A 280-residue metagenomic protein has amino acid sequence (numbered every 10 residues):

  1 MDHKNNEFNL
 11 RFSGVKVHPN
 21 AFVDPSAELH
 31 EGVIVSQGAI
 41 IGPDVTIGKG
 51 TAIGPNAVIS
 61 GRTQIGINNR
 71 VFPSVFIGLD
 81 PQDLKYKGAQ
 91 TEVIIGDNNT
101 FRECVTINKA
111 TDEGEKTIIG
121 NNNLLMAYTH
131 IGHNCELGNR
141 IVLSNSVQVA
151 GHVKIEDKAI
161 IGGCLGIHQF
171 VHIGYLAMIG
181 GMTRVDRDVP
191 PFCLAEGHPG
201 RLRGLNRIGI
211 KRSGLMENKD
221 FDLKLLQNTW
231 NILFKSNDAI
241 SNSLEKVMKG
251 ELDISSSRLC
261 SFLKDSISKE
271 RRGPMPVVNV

Functional and structural regions predicted by a protein language model:
M1-N20, S26, N68, S74 (+4 more regions): Terminal amphipathic alpha-helical/low-complexity segments used for targeting or macromolecular assembly
R11, K16-R201: Structural signal for interior beta-strand "rungs" in well-ordered beta-sheet cores of soluble enzyme domains
